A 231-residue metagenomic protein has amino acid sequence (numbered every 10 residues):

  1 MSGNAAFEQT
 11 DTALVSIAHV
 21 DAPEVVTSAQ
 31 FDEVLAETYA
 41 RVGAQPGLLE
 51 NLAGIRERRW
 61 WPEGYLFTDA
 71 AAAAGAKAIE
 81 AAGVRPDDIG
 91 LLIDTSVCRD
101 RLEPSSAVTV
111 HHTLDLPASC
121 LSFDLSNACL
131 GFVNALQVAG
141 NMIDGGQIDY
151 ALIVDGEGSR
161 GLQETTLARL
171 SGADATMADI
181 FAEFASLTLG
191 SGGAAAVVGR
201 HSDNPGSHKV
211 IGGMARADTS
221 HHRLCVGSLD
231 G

Functional and structural regions predicted by a protein language model:
S2-E63, A175-G231: Condensing-enzyme catalytic core mediating Claisen C-C bond formation in acyl metabolism
V15-A18, S126, A151-E157, V198: Short beta-strand segments
V42-L48, R101-D115, L162-A175, L224 (+1 more regions): Acidic-glycine-rich active-site phosphate/pyrophosphate-binding loop
P46-L52, R56-D69, V97-Y150: Conserved catalytic cysteine-centered active-site region of acyl-thioester-dependent Claisen-condensing enzymes
A74-G90: Phosphate/pyrophosphate-binding loops at sites that engage ATP/ADP/AMP, CoA/4′-phosphopantetheine, polyphosphate
L91-V97: Short glycine-rich or small-residue beta-strand-to-loop segments that form or flank ligand, phosphate, metal/Fe-S
Q147-T166, D218-L224: Acyl-CoA/ACP chain-elongation machinery
